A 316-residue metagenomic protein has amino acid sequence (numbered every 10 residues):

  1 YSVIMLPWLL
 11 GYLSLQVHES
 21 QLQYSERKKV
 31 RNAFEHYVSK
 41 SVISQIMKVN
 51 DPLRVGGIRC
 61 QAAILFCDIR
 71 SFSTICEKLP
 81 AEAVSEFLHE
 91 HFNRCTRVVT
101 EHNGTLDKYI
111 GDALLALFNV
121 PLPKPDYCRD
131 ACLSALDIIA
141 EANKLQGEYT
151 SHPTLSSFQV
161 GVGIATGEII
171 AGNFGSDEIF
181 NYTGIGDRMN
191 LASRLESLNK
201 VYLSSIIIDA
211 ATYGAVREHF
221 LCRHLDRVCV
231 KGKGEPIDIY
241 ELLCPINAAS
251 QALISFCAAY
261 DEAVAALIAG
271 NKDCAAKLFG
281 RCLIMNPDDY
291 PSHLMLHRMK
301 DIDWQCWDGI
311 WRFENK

Functional and structural regions predicted by a protein language model:
S2-R59, W307: Regulatory cytosolic signal-relay segments
E26, V30, V42-I43, P80 (+8 more regions): Helical mechanochemical/support elements of P-loop NTPase systems and associated helical scaffolds
S39, D68, G232: Short, conserved phosphate/pyrophosphate- and ester-handling motifs at nucleotide-, phospho-/glycolipid
P52-S134, Y182: Catalytic NTP-binding/metal-coordinating core of nucleotidyl cyclase/transferase enzymes
I64, L114, V160-T166, I239: A structural signal for short, well-ordered beta-strand segments
L88-G104, V120-V162, D187-K200, L221: Alpha-helical scaffold within the catalytic cores of cyclic-nucleotide enzymes
L117-Y127, V162-Y182, N199-Y202, L243-I246: Catalytic strand-loop-helix junctions within cyclic-nucleotide turnover domains
I169-A171, K200-C274, G280-D308, R312: Cytosolic regulatory/linker segments at or just downstream of nucleotide-handling modules in signal-transduction
